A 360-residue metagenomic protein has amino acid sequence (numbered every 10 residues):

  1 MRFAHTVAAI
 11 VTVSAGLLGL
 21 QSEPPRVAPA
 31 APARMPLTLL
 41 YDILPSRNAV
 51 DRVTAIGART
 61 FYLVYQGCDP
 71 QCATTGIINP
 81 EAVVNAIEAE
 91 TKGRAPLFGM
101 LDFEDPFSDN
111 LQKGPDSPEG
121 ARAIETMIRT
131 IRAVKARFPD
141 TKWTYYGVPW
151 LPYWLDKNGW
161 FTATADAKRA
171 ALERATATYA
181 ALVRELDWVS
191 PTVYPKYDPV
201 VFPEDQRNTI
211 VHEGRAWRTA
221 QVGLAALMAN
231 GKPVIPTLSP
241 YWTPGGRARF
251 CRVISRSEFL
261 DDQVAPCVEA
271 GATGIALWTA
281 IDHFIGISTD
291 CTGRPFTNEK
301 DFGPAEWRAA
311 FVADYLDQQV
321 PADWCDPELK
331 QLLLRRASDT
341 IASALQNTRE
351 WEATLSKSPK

Functional and structural regions predicted by a protein language model:
V11-A30: Bacterial Sec-dependent signal peptides at the C-terminal "C-region" and cleavage site
V27-T74: Boundary/entry segment of secreted carbohydrate-active catalytic domains
L40-Y41, I128-A175, G231-P244: Aromatic-lined carbohydrate-recognition surfaces of secreted/lumenal glycan-active proteins
S46-A49, N79-I87, A167-A180, R215-A225 (+1 more regions): Alpha-helical scaffolding within the catalytic cores of extracellular/periplasmic polymer-degrading hydrolases
E88-G120, P149, E185-K196, T273-H283: Active-site groove signature of glycoside hydrolases
F103-S108, A165, A171-H212, W278-A280: Aromatic- and acid-rich polysaccharide-binding/catalytic face of secreted or lumenal carbohydrate-active enzymes
Y194-G245: Glycoside hydrolase catalytic-domain groove-lining segments
I235-S356: Substrate-binding cleft of secreted/luminal carbohydrate-active enzymes
